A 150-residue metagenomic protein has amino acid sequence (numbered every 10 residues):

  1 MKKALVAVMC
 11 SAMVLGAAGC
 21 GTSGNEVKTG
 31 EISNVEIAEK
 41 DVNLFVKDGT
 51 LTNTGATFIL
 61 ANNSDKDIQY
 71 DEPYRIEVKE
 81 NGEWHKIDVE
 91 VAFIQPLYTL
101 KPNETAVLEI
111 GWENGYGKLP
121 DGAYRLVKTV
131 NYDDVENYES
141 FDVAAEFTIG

Functional and structural regions predicted by a protein language model:
M1-A4, V8-M9: Positively charged n-region of N-terminal signal peptides that target proteins for export
V8-C10, I32, R125: N-terminal functional modules and adjacent low-complexity/disordered segments of proteins
G16-G19: C-terminal motif of bacterial Sec signal peptides marking the signal peptidase cleavage site
G21-I94, T99-K101, T129-G150: Primarily secretory-pathway and cell-envelope proteins
V91-G117: Intrinsically disordered, low-complexity Pro/Gly/Ser/Thr-rich segments with frequent PxxP/GP/PP motifs and embedded
L119-T129: A short tyrosine-centered beta-strand micro-motif
